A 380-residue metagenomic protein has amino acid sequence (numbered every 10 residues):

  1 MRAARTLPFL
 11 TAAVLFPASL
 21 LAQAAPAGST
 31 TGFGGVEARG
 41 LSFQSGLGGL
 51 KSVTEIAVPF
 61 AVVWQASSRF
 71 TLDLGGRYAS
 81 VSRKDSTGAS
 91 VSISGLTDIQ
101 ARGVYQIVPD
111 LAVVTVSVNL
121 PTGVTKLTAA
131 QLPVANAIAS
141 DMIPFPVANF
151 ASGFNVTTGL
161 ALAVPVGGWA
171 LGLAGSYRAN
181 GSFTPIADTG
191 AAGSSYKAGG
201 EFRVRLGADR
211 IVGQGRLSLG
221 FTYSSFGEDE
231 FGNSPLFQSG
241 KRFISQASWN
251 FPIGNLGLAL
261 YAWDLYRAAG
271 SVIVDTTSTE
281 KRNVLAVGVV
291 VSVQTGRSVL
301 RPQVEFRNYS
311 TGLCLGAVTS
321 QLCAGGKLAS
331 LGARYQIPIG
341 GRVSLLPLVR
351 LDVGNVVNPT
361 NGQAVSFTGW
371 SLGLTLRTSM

Functional and structural regions predicted by a protein language model:
M1-S29, M380: Cleavable N-terminal export/targeting peptides
Q23-L72, Y78-S82, V134-A137, S182 (+9 more regions): Short glycine/proline- and aromatic-enriched beta-strand/turn motifs that initiate or cap beta-hairpins
G32-S42, L74-Y78, V114-T122, L173-A179 (+6 more regions): Transmembrane beta-barrel strands of outer-membrane/channel proteins
S42-I56, G75, A79-S94, K126-V134 (+6 more regions): Outer-membrane beta-barrel translocator domains and adjoining extracellular loop/strand segments of Gram-negative
T54-F60, T97-A101, A112, F154-L160 (+7 more regions): Hydrophobic, lipid-facing positions within transmembrane beta-strands of outer-membrane proteins
Q65-T71, A79, V108-A112, P165-W169 (+5 more regions): Outer-membrane beta-barrel channels and translocator barrels
S92-E201, L206-I211, E230-G240, G270-V272 (+1 more regions): Outer-membrane pore/translocation modules
Q100, F251, V293, I337 (+1 more regions): Outer-membrane beta-barrel "beta-signal"
